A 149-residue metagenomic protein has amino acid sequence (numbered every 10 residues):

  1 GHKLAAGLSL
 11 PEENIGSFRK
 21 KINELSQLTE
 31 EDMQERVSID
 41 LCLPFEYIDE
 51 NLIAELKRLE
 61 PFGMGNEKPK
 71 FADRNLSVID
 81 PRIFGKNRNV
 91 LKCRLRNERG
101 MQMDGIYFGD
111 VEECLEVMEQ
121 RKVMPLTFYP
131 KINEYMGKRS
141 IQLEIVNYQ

Functional and structural regions predicted by a protein language model:
H2-Q149: Acidic, two-metal ion nucleic-acid-processing modules in DNA metabolism proteins
